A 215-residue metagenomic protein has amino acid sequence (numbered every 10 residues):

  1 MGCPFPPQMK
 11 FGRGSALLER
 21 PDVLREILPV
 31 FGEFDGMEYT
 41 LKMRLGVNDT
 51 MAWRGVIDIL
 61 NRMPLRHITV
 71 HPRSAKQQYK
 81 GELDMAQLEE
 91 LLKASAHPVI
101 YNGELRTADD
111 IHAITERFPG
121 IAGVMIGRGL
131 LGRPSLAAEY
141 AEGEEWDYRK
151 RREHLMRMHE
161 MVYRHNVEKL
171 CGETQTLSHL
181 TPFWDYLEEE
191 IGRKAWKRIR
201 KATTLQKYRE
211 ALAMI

Functional and structural regions predicted by a protein language model:
M1-Y39, R44-A52, N61: Active-site beta->alpha loop and helix N-cap motifs at the rims of alpha/beta catalytic domains
G2-P4, K42-N48, H71-A75, E104-R106 (+1 more regions): Active-site beta-loop-alpha junctions enriched in small/polar residues
P4, G12-R13, S74, I100 (+2 more regions): Residue-level signal for pocket-adjacent positions within structured domains
P7, Q78, P134: Glycine/Thr-rich phosphate-binding loops of Rossmann-like dinucleotide-binding domains
M9-F11, H71, A75, H97 (+1 more regions): Short, functionally important structural connectors and interaction interfaces within domains
L17-R20, T69-R73, Q78-K80, Y101-G103: Catalytic beta/alpha-barrel core
R25, Q78-M85: Short, composition-biased local secondary-structure segments
E26-P29, F34-E38, T50-H67, A86 (+2 more regions): Alpha/beta catalytic cores of nucleotide-metabolism and tRNA/nucleoside-modifying enzymes
